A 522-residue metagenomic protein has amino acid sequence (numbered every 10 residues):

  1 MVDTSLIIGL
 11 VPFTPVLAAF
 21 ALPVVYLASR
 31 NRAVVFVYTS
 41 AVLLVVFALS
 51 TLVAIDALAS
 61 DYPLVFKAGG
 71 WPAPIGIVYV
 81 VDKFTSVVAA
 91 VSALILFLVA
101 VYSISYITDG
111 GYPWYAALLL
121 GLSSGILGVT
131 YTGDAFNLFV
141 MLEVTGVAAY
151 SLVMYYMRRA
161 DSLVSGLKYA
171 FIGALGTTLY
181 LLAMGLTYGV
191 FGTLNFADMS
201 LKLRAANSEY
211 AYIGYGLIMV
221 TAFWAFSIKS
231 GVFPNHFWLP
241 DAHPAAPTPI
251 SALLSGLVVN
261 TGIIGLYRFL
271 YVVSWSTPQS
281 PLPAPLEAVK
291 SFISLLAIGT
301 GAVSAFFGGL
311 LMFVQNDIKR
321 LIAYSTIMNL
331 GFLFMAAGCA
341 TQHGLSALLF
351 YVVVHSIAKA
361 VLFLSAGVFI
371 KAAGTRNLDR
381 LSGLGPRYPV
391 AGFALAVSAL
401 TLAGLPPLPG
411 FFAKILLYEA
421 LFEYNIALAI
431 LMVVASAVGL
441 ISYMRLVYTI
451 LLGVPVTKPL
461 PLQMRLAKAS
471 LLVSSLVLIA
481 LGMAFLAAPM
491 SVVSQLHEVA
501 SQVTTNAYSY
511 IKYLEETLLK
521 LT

Functional and structural regions predicted by a protein language model:
M1-L10, L17-A117, S494-S509, E515-L521: Transmembrane helix-loop-helix hairpins at membrane boundaries of multipass inner-membrane proteins
T4-I8, R32-T39, I75-T85, Y112-Y115 (+6 more regions): Membrane-interface helix-boundary signature
I8-P15, V35-L49, T85-S92, Y115-L122 (+6 more regions): Hydrophobic alpha-helical transmembrane segments of polytopic
L17-V34, V147-V164, F233, G367-K371 (+3 more regions): Cytoplasmic juxtamembrane interface segments
S40-A54, G173-G185, S251, S255-N260 (+1 more regions): Hydrophobic alpha-helical membrane-insertion segments
L98-T108, S123-F136, Y150-M444, Y448: Hydrophobic transmembrane alpha-helices and their helix-loop junctions in integral membrane proteins
E143: Short phosphate-coordinating micro-motif centered on Lys-Gly-acidic
A246-P247, P386-A391, R445-T522: Cytoplasmic/organellar membrane-interface segments at the starts of transmembrane helices in multi-pass inner-membrane
